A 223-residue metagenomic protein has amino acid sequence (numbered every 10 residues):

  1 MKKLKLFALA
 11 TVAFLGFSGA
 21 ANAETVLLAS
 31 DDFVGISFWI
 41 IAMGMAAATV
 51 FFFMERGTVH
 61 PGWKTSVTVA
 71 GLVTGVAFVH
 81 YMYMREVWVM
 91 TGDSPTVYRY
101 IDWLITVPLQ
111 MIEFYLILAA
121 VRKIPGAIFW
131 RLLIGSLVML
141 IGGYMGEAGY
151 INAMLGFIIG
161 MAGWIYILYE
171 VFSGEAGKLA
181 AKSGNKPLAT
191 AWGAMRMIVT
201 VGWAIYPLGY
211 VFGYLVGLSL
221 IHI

Functional and structural regions predicted by a protein language model:
M1-A23: N-terminal secretory/membrane targeting signals
K5-F7, P61-G71, I124-W130, W192-M195: Membrane-interfacial loop-to-transmembrane alpha-helix junctions, especially the N-terminal start
A23-G44: Hydrophobic transmembrane alpha-helical segments in integral membrane proteins
G44, S66-M84, Y206-V211: Hydrophobic alpha-helical transmembrane segments of multi-pass membrane proteins
A47-F51, I112-E113, G142, G163-P187 (+1 more regions): Alpha-helical transmembrane segments in multipass membrane proteins, preferentially the mid-helix core
F51-F52, M84, Y100-L133, Y144 (+1 more regions): Internal transmembrane alpha-helix with an interfacial aromatic "cap," most often the third helix
A77-R99, I141-E147: Helix-loop junctions on the outward
I221-I223: Conserved small/polar residues in nucleotide/adenosyl-binding loops
